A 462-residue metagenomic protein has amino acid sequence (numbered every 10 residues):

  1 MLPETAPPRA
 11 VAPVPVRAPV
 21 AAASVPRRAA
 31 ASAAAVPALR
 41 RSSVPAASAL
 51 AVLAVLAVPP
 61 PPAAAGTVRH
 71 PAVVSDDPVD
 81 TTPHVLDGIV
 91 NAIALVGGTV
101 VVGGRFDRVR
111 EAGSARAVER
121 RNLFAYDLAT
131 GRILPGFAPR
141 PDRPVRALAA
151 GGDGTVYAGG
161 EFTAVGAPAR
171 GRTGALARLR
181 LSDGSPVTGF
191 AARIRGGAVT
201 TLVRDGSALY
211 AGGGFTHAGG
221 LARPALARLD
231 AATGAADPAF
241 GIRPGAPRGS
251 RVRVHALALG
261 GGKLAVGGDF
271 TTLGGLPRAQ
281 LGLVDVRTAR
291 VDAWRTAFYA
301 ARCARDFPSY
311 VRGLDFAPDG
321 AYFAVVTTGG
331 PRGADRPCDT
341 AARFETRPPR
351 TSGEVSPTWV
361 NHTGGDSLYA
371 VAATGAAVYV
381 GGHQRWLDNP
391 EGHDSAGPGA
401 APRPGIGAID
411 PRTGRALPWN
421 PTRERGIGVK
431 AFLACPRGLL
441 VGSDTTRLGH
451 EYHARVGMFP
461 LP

Functional and structural regions predicted by a protein language model:
L2-E4, P8, L56, A64-P462: Extracytoplasmic surface signature
L2-P7, V11, R17-V20, P26-A65: Secretory targeting and sorting signals
S24, R40-R41, P247, D285: Serine/threonine-rich low-complexity intrinsically disordered regions
